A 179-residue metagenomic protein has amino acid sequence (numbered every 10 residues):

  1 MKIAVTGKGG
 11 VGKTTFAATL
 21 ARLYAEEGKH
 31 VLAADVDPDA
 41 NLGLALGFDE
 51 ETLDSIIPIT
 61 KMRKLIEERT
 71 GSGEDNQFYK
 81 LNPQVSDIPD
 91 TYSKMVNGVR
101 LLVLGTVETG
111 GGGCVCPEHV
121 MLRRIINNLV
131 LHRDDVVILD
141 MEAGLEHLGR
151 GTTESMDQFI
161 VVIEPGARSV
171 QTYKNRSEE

Functional and structural regions predicted by a protein language model:
V5: Hydrophobic anchor at the beta1->P-loop junction of P-loop NTPases
G10: Walker A (P-loop) phosphate-binding loop of P-loop NTPases
K13: Conserved lysine of the Walker
F16: Hydrophobic positions on the alpha1 helix immediately C-terminal to the Walker A/P-loop
T19, E26-E27, E118-E178: Conserved catalytic-core segment of NTP-binding enzymes
L23-N97: N-terminal phosphate/diphosphate-binding loop that engages ATP/GTP or pyrophosphate donors across diverse enzyme folds
P38-A40, T106, A143, A167: Short, glycine/acidic-enriched loop or turn micro-motifs at the edges of active sites
N76-L145: Phosphate-binding/switch loop-helix module in NTP-utilizing enzymes
